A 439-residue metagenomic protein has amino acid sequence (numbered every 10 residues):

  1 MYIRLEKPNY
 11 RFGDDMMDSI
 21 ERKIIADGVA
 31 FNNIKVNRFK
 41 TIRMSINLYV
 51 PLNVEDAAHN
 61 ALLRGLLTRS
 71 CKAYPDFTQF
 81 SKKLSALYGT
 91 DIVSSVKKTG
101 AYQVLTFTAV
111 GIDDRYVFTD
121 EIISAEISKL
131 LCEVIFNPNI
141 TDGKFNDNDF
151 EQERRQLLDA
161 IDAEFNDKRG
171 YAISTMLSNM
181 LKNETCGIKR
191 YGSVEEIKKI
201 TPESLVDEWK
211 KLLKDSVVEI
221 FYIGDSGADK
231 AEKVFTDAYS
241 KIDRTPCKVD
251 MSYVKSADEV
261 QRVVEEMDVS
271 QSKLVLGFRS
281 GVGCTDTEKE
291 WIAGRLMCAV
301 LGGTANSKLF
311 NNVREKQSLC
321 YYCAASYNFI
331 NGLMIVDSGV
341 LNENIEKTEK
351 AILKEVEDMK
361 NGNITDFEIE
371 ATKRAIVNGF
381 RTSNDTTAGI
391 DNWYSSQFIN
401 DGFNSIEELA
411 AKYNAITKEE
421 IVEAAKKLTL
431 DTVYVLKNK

Functional and structural regions predicted by a protein language model:
K7-L87, T119, S193, V206-N312 (+3 more regions): His/Glu-rich zincin catalytic helix
N32-I34, K40-N60, F77-E133, G170-G192 (+5 more regions): M16 family metallopeptidases and their MPP-like homologs
S70-A73, R115-F118, N137-N146: Short, polar/flexible loop-turn hinges at active-site or ligand-entry regions and domain interfaces
S81, N137-I161, C247-S256, K354 (+1 more regions): Acidic/histidine-enriched alpha-helical segments
K97-K98, T106, V206-L213, A325-Y327 (+1 more regions): Short, flexible, solvent-exposed loop/turn segments with mixed acidic/basic and small polar residues
D159-A163, V260-Q271, N378-T387: Short, low-order "capping/linker" segments at domain edges
K199-V206: Active-site glycine-rich loop that binds ribose-phosphate moieties when present
